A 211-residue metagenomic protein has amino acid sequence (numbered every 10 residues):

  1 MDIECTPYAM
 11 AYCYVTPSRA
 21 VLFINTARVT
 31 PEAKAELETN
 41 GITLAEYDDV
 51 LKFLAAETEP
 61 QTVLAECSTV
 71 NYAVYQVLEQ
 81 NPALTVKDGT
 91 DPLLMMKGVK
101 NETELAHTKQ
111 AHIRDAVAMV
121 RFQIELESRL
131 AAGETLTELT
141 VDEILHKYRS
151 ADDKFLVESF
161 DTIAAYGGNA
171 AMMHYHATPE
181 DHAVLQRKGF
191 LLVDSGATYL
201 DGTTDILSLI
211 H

Functional and structural regions predicted by a protein language model:
M1-H211: Active-site neighborhoods and metal-handling regions in enzymes and metal-associated proteins
